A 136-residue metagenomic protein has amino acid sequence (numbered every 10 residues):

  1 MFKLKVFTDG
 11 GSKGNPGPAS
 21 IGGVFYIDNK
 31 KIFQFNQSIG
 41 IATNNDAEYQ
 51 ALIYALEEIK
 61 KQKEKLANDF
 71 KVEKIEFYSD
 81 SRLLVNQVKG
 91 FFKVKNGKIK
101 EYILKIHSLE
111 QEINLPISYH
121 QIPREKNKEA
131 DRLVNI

Functional and structural regions predicted by a protein language model:
M1, L133-I136: Alpha-helix C-terminal capping segments
M1-D46, E57-E58: RNase H-like nuclease fold core
G11, N15, I53-V134: RNase H catalytic domain
E48, L52: Short, conserved alpha-helix that lines the donor NDP-sugar binding/gating region of sugar-transfer enzymes
